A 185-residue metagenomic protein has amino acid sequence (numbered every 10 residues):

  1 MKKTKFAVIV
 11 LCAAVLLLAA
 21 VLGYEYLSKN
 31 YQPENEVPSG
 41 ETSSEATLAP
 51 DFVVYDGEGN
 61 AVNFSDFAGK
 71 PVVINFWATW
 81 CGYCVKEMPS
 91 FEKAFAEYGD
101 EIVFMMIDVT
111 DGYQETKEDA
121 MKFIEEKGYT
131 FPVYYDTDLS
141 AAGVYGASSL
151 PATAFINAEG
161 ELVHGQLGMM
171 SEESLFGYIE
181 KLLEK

Functional and structural regions predicted by a protein language model:
M1-A49, K185: N-terminal targeting signals for export/organelle localization
D51-V72, A96: A short beta-strand-turn-helix
K70, M88-D108, E125, E172 (+2 more regions): Conserved helix-turn-beta segment immediately C-terminal to the redox Cys motif in thioredoxin-like folds
V73-I74, F104, T153: Hydrophobic beta-strand anchors of alpha/beta hydrolase catalytic cores
F76-K93: Conserved redox-active cysteine motifs that mediate thiol-disulfide chemistry, especially di-cysteine Cys-X(1-2)-Cys
I102-E115, T130-D138: Thiol-based oxidoreductase modules, predominantly thioredoxin-like and allied folds used for disulfide exchange
M121-E159: Short, internal strand/loop/helix patches that form the active-site neighborhood or redox-interaction surface
F155-K185: Thiol-/selenol-based redox modules, centered on thioredoxin-like and closely related oxidoreductase domains
